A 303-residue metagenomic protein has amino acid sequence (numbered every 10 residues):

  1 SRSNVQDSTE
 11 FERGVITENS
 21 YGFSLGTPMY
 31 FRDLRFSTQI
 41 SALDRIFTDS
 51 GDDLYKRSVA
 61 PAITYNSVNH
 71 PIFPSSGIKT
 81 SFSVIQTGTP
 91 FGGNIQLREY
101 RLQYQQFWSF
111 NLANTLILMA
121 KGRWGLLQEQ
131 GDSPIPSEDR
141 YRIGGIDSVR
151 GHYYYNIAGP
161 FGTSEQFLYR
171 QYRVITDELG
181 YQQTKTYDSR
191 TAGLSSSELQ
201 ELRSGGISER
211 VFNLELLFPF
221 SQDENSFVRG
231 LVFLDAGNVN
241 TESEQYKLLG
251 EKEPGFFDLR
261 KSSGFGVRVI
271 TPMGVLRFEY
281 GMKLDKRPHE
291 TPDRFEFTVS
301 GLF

Functional and structural regions predicted by a protein language model:
S1-S81, R98, T115, A120 (+5 more regions): Gram-negative/organellar outer-membrane beta-barrel architecture
S58-G266, T298, L302: Extended beta-strand-rich architecture
V228-F233, V275-G281: Conserved active-site loop/cleft motifs that coordinate metal ions or position small ligands
V267-M273: Short glycine/proline-rich, acidic loop/turn segments that cap or connect secondary-structure elements
